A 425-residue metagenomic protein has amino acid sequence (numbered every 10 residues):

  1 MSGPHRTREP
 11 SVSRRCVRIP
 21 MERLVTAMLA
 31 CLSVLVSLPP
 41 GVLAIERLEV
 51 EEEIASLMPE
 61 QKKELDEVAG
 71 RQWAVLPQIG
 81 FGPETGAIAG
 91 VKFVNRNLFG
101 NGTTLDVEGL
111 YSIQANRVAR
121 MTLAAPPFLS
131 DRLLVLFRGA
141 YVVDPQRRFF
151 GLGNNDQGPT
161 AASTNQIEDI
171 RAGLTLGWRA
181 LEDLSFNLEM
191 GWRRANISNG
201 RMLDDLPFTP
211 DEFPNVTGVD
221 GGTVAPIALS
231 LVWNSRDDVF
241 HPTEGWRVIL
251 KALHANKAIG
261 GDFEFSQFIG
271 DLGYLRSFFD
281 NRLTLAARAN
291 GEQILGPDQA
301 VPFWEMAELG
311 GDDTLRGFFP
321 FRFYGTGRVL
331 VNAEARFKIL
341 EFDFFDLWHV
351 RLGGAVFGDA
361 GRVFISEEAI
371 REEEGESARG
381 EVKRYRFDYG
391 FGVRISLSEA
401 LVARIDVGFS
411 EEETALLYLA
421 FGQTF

Functional and structural regions predicted by a protein language model:
M1-M21: N-terminal secretory signal peptides that target proteins for export/translocation
T26-S37: Bacterial N-terminal signal peptides
P40-G70: N-terminal periplasmic/intermembrane-space "pro-region" immediately following the signal or transit peptide
E46-E49, D211-D220, V224-F357, F364: C-terminal outer-membrane beta-barrel translocator/porin domains of Gram-negative envelope proteins and their
E46-R47, E64-A228, D313, V402-D406 (+1 more regions): Gram-negative/organellar outer-membrane beta-barrel architecture
A87-K92, R96, G100-D106, V135 (+5 more regions): Surface-exposed extracellular loop regions of Gram-negative outer-membrane beta-barrel proteins
A369-T424: C-terminal beta-signal and terminal closure region of outer-membrane beta-barrel proteins
